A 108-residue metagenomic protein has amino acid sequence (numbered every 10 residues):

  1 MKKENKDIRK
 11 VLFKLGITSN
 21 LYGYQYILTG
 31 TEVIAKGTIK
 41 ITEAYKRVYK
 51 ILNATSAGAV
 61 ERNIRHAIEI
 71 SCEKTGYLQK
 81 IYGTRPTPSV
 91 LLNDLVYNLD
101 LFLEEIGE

Functional and structural regions predicted by a protein language model:
M1-Y45: AAA+ P-loop NTPase domains with strong preference for DNA replication initiators and clamp-loader complexes
K14-G16, N53-T55, K80: A short glycine/serine-rich beta->alpha loop
V33-G37, N53-S56, S71-G76: AAA+ ATPase "lid" subdomain C-terminal helix
E43-A54: DNA-recognition alpha helix
T55-E69: Short amphipathic alpha-helical interaction segments
R62-R65, G76-E108: C-terminal engagement/docking regions of AAA+ P-loop ATPases
